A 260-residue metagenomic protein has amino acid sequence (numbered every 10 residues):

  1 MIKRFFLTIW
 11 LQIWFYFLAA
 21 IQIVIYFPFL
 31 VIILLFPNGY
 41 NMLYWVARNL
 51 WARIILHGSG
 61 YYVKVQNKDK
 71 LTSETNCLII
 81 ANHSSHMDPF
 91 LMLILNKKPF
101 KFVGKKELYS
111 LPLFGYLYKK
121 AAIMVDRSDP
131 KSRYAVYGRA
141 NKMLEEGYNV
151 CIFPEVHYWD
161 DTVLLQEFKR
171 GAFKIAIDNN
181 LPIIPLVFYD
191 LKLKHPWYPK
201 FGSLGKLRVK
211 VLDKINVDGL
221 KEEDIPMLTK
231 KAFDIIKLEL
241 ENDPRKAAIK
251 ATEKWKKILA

Functional and structural regions predicted by a protein language model:
M1-L7: Short, membrane-interfacial amphipathic segments enriched in basic
I2, A135-A260: Non-catalytic C-terminal accessory region of glycerolipid acyltransferases and related lyso-lipid remodeling enzymes
W10-I21: Hydrophobic transmembrane alpha-helical segments in integral membrane proteins
I23-V46, L56-G60, S73-P130: Catalytic core of membrane glycerolipid acyltransferases/transacylases, capturing the structured, soluble-facing
S59-Q66, R133-Y134, L191-K194: Short gly/ser/thr-rich secondary-structure transition/capping motifs
V65, I79, F102, I152 (+1 more regions): Generic preference for hydrophobic
N67-T72: Glycine-rich helix-loop-beta junction characteristic of Rossmann-like nucleotide cofactor-binding loops
